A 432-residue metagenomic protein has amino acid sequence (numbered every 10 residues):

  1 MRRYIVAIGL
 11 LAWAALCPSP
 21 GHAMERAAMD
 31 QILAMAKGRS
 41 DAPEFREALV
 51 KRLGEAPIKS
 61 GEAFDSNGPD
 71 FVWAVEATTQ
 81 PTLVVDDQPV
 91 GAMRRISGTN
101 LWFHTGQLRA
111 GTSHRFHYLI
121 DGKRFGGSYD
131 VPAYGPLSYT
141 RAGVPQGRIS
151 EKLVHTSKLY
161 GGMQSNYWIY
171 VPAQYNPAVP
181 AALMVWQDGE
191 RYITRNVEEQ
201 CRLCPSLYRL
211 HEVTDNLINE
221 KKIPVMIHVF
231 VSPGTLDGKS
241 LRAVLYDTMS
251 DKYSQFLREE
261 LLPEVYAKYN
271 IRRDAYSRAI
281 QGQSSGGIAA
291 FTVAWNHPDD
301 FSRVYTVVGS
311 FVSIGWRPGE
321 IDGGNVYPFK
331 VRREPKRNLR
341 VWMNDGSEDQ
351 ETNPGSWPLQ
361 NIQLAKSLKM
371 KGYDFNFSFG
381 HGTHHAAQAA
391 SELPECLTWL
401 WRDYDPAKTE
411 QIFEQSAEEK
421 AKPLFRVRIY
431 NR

Functional and structural regions predicted by a protein language model:
M1-Y4: Positively charged n-region of N-terminal signal peptides that target proteins for export
A7-C17: Bacterial N-terminal signal peptides
S19-H22: Sec/Tat signal peptide C-region and signal peptidase I cleavage site
M24-V90, I96-R432: Non-catalytic cap/lid and distal C-terminal segments of serine-dependent acyl enzymes
